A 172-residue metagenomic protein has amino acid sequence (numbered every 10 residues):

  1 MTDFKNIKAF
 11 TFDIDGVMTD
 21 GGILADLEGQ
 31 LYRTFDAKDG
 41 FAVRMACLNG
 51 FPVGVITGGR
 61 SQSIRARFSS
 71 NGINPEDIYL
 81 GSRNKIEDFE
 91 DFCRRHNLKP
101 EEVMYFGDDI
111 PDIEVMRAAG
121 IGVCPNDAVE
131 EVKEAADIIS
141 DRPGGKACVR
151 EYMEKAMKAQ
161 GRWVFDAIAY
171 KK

Functional and structural regions predicted by a protein language model:
M1-E87: Alpha-helical substrate-recognition element adjacent to the catalytic core
Y32-R33, N71, E76-Y79, I86-K172: Mg2+-dependent phosphoryl-transfer enzymes with acidic/Ser/Thr/Gly-rich catalytic loops
